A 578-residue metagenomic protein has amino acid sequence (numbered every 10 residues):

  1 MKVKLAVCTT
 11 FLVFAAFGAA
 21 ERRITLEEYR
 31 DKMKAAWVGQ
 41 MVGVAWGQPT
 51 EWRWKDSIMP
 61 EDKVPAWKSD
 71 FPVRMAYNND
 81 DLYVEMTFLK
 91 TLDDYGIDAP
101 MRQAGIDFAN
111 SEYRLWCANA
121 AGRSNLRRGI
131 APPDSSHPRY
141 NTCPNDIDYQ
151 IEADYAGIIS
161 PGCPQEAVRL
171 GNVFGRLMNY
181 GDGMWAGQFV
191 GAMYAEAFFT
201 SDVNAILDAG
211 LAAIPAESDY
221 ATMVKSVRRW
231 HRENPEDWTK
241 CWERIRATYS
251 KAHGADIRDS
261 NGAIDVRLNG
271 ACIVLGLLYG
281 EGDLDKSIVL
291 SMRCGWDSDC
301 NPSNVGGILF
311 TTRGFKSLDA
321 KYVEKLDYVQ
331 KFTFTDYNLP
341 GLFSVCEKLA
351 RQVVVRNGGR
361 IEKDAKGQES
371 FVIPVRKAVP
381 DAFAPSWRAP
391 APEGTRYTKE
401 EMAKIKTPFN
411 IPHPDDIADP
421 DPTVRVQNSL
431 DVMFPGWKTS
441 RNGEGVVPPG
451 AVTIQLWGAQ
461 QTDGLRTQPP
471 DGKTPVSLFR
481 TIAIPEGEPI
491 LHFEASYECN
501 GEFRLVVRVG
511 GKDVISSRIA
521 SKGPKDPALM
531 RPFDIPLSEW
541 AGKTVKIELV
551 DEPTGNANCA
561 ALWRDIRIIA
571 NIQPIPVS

Functional and structural regions predicted by a protein language model:
I24, S136-P144, Y155-C163, N172-L177 (+1 more regions): Accessory "access/gating" subregions that flank catalytic or transport cores
R53, S57-V64, D182, V190 (+1 more regions): Catalytic phosphate/nucleotide-handling subdomain of diverse soluble enzymes
P422-G464: Extracellular glycan-recognition surfaces and repeat-rich motifs
T462-G487, M530-D534: Short beta-strands within extracellular/lumenal beta-sheet-rich domains
I484-E488, S496-R504, T554-N558: Extended, low-complexity, turn-rich repeat/linker tracts enriched in Gly/Pro/Ser/Thr and Asp/Glu that occur
P489-A495, T544-E552, I566: Extracellular beta-strand-rich recognition modules
E502, K512-A541, V550-N558: Extracellular carbohydrate recognition and processing domains and analogous Trp-centered ligand-binding platforms
P553-A570: Extracellular carbohydrate recognition
